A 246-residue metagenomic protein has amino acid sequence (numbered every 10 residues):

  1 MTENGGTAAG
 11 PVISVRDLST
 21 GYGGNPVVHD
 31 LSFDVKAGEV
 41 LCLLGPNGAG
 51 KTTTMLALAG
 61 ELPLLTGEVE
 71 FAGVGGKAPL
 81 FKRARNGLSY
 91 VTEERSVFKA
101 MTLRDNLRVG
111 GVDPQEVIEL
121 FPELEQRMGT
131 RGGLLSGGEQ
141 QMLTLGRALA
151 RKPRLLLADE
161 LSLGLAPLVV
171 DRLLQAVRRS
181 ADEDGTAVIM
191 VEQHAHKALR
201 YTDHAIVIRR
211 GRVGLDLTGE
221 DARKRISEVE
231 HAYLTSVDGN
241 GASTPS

Functional and structural regions predicted by a protein language model:
T2, E119, H204-D216, R223-S246: C-terminal boundary and immediately downstream tail of ABC-type ATPase nucleotide-binding domains
L44-P46: The feature captures the beta-strand-to-loop junction immediately N-terminal to the Walker
A59: Helix-to-loop junction immediately C-terminal to a conserved catalytic motif
P63, G75-R95, Q126-G129, A222-V229: ABC ATPase NBD coupling module
T66-K77, N86, P114-Q115, E119 (+1 more regions): Conserved ABC transporter NBD signature motif
R131-L135, E139: Conserved ABC ATPase signature
A148-L149: ABC ATPase C-loop
